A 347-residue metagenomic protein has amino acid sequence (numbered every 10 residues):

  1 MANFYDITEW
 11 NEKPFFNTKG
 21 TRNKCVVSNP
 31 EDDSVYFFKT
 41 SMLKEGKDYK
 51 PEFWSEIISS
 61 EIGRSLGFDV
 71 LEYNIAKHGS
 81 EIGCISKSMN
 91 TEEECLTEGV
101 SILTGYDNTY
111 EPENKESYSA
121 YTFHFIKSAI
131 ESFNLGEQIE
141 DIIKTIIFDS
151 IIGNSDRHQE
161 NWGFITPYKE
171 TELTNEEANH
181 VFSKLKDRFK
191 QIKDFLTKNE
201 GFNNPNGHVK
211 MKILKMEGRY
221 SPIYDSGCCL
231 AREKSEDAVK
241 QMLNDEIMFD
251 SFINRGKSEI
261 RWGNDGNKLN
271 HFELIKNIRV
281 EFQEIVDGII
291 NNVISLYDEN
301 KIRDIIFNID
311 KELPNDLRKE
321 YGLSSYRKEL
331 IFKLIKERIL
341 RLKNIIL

Functional and structural regions predicted by a protein language model:
M1-Y110: Conserved ATP-binding subdomain of kinase catalytic cores across diverse folds
P51-F53, L135, E140-D141, S324 (+1 more regions): Aromatic-acidic/polar surface patches that form glycan- and anion
M89-I146, T171-Q191, N204, E312: ATP-dependent phospho-/nucleotidyl transfer catalytic cores
D156, N161: Conserved catalytic-loop position in the HRD/HxD motif
W162-P167: Hydrophobic residue at the +6 position relative to the catalytic HRD Asp in the kinase catalytic loop
K169-L347: C-terminal catalytic region of ATP-dependent kinase domains
